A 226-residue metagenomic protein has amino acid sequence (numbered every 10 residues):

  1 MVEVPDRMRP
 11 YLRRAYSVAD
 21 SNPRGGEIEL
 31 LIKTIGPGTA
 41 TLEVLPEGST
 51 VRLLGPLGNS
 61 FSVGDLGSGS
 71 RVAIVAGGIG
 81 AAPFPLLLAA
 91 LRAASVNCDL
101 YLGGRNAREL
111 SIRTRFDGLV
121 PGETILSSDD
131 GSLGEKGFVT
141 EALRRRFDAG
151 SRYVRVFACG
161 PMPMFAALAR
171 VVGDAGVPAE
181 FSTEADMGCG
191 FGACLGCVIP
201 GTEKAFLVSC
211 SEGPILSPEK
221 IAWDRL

Functional and structural regions predicted by a protein language model:
M1-S49, R105: Ferredoxin-reductase
V2-V4, L53, I199: A generic structural signal for residues embedded in beta-strands
P5-R7, P56, T202: Short, surface-exposed secondary-structure boundary micro-motifs
M8-R9, G173, R225-L226: N-terminal [4Fe-4S]-dependent radical SAM core
P37-D186: FNR/FR-type flavoprotein reductase catalytic core
M162-M164, E184-I215: Local cysteine-cluster metal-coordination motifs and their immediate loop/turn environment, predominantly Fe-S cluster
S211-L226: Short microdomains enriched in Cys/His and/or Lys/Arg
